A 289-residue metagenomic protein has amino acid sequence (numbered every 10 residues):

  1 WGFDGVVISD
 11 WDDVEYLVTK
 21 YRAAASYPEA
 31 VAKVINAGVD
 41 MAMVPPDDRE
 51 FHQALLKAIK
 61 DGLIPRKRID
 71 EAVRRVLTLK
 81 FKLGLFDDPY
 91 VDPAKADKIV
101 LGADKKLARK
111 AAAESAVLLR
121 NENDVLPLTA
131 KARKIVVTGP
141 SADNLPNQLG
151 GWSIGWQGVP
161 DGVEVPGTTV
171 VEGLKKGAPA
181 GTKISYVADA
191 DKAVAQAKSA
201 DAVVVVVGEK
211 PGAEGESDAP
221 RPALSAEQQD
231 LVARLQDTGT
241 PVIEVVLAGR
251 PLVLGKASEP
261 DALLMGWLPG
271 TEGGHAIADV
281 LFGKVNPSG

Functional and structural regions predicted by a protein language model:
W1, A37, D61-G62, L83: Residues at alpha-helix termini
G2, W11, L17-V18, A24 (+4 more regions): C-terminal non-catalytic regions of proteins with extracellular/luminal or membrane-system context
D4-K20, A24-A25, K33, A37-D47: Short acidic/histidine-rich active-site segments
V7, M43, K67-R68, P89 (+2 more regions): A generic structural-conservation signal
Y27-D40, R74-K82: Conserved short secondary-structure transition element at the edge of the structured enzyme core that lines
P46-D47, E71-A72, D87-A94, P127-A130: Short coil/turn segments at secondary-structure boundaries
H52, R74, F81-D97: Conserved, charged catalytic cores of large soluble enzymes
